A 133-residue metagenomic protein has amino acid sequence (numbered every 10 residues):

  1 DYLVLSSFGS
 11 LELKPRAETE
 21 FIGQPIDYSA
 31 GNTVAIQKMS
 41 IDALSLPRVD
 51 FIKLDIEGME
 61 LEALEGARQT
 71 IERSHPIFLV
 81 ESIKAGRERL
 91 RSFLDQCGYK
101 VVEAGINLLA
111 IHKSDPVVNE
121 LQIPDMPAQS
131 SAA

Functional and structural regions predicted by a protein language model:
D1-A133: Phosphate/nucleotide-binding beta-alpha loop and adjacent structural elements of enzyme active sites
